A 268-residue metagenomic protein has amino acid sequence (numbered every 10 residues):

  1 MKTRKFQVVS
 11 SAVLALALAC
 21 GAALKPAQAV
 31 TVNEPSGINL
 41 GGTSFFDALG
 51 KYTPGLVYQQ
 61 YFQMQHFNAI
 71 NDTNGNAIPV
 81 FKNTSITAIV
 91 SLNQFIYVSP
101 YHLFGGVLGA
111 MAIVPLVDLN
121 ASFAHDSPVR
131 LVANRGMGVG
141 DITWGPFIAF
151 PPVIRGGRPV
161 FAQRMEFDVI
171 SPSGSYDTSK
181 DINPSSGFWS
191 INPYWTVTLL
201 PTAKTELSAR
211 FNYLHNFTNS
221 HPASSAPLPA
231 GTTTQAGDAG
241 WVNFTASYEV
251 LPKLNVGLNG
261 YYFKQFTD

Functional and structural regions predicted by a protein language model:
M1-P35: Cleavable N-terminal export/targeting peptides
V30-S36, M64-V90, H125, R130-N134 (+1 more regions): Surface-exposed strand-loop-strand hairpins of Gram-negative outer-membrane beta-barrel proteins
T31-V32, F46-G55, F67, P100-L108 (+3 more regions): Short loop/turn motifs that connect adjacent beta-strands in outer-membrane beta-barrel proteins
E34, Q63, A77-P79, H221-D268: Outer membrane beta-barrel transmembrane domains
S36, L56-H66, A110-L116, Q163-S171 (+3 more regions): Transmembrane beta-barrel strands of outer-membrane/channel proteins
T43, G55, I86-Q94, V139-G145 (+2 more regions): Transmembrane beta-barrel architecture of outer-membrane proteins
D47-A48, Q60, L92-S99, W144-F150 (+4 more regions): Residues on the lipid-exposed face of transmembrane beta-strands in outer-membrane beta-barrel proteins
G106-G109, P115-Q235: Outer-membrane pore/translocation modules
